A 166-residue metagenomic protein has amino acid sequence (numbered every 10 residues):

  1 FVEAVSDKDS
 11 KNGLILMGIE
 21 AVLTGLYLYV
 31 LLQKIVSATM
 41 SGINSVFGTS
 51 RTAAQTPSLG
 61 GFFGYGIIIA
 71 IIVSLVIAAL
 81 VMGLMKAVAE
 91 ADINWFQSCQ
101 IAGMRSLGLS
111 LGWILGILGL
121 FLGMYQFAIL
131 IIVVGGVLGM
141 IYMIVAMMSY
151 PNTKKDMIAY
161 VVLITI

Functional and structural regions predicted by a protein language model:
F1-L23: N-terminal juxtamembrane cytosolic/stromal segments of multi-pass membrane proteins
S6-S10, A89-F96, M148-I158: Membrane-interface helix-boundary motifs at transmembrane edges
I15, I19-L26, I72, V76 (+4 more regions): Lipid-exposed faces of alpha-helical membrane segments in multi-pass integral membrane proteins
I19-K34, I67, I72-L75, Y142 (+1 more regions): Alpha-helical transmembrane segments and immediately adjacent membrane-interfacial amphipathic helices
T24, L28-L32, M85, G116 (+1 more regions): Structural signal for membrane-spanning alpha-helices in multi-pass inner-membrane proteins, emphasizing helix cores
Y29-S45: Membrane-helix interface motif
A54-L118: Alpha-helical transmembrane segments with an aromatic anchor "belt"
G116-I166: Terminal transmembrane helical module of multi-pass membrane proteins
